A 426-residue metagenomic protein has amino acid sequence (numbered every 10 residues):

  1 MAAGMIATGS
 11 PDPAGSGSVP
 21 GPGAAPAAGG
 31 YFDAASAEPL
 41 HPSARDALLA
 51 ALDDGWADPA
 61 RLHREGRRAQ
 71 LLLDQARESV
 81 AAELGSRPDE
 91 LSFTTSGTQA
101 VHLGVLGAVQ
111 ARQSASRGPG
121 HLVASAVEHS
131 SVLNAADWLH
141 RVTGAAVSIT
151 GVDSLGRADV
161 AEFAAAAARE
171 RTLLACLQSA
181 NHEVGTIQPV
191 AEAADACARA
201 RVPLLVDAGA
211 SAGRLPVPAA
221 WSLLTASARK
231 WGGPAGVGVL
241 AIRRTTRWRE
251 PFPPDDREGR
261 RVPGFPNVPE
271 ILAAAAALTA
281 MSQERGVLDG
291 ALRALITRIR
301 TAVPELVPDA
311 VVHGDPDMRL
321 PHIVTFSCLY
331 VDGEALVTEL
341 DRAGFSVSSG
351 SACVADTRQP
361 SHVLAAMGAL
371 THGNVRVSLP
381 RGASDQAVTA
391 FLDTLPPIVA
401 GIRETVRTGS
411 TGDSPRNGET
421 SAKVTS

Functional and structural regions predicted by a protein language model:
M1-S426: Pyridoxal 5′-phosphate
